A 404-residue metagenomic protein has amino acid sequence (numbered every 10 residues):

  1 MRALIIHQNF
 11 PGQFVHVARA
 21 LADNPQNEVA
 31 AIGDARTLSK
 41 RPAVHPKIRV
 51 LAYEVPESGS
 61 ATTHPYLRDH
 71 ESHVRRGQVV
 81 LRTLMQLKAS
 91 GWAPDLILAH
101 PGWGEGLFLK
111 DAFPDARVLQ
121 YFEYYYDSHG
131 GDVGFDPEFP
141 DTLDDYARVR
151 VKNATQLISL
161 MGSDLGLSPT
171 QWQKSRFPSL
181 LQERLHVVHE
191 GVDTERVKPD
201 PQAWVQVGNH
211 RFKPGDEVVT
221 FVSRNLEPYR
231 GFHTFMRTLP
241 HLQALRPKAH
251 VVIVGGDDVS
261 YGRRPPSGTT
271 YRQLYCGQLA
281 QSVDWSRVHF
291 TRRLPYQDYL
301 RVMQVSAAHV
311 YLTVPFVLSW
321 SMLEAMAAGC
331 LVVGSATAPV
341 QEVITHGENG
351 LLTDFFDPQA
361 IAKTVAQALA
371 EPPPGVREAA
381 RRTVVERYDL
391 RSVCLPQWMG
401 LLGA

Functional and structural regions predicted by a protein language model:
M1-R49, L167: N-terminal subdomain of nucleotide-sugar transferases
E57-L67, D115-A154, E195, P199-D200 (+2 more regions): Acceptor-binding helix/loop patch of EC 2.4 sugar-transfer enzymes, predominantly nucleotide-sugar-dependent
R75, P374-L402: A charged, aromatic-enriched C-terminal amphipathic alpha-helix characteristic of glycosyltransferases across folds
Q206-R230, M236-H241, V252: Conserved donor-binding/catalytic core segment of Leloir-type glycosyltransferases
V259, R263-R293, Q297: Nucleotide-activated donor-binding/catalytic signature segment of Leloir-type glycosyltransferases, i.e., the conserved
V314: Aromatic "clamp/platform" in nucleotide-sugar-dependent glycosyltransferases that forms part of the donor/acceptor
L331-G334: Short hydrophobic beta-strand element within catalytic cores of glycosyltransferases and related nucleotide-activated
H346-G347, L351-D357, Q367-P372: Conserved acidic donor-binding segment of nucleotide-sugar-dependent glycosyltransferases
